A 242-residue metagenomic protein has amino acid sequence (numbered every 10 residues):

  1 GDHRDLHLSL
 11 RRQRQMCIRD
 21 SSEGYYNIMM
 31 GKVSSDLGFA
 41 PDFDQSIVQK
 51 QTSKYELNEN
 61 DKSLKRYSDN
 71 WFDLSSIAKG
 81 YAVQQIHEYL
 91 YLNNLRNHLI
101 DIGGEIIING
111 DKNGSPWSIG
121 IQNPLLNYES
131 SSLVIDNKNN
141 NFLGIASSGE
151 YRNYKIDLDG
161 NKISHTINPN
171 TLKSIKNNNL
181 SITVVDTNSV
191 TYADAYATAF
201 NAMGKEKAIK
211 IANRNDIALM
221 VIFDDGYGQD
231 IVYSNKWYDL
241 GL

Functional and structural regions predicted by a protein language model:
G1-L10, R14: Positively charged, low-complexity/disordered segments
R11-L242: Mature catalytic core of soluble alpha/beta enzymes
